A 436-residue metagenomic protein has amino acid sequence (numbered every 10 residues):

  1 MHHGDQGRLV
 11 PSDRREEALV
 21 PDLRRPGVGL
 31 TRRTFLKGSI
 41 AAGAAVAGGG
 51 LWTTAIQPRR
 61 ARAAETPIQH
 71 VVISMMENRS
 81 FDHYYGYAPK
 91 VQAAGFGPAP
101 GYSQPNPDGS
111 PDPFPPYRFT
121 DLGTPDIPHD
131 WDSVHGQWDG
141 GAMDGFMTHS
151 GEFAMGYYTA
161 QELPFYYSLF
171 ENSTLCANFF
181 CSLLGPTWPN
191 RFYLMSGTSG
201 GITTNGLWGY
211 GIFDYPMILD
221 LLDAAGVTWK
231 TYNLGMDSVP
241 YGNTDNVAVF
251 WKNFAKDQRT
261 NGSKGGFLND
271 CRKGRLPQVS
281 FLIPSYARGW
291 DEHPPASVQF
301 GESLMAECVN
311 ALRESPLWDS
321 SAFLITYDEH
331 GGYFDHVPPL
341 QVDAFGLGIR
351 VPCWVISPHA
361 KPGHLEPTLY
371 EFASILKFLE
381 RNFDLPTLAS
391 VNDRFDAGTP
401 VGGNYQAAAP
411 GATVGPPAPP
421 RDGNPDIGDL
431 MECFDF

Functional and structural regions predicted by a protein language model:
H2, G7-F436: N-terminal pro-sequences and low-complexity stem/linker regions of secreted or lumenal proteins
